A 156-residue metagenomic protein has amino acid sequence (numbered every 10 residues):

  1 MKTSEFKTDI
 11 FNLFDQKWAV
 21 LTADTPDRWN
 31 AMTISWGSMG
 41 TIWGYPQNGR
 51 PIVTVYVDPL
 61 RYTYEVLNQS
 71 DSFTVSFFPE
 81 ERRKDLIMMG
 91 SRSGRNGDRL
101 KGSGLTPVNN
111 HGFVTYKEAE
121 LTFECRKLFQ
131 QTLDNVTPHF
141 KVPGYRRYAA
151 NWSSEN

Functional and structural regions predicted by a protein language model:
M1-N156: Basic, polyanion-binding surface patches
